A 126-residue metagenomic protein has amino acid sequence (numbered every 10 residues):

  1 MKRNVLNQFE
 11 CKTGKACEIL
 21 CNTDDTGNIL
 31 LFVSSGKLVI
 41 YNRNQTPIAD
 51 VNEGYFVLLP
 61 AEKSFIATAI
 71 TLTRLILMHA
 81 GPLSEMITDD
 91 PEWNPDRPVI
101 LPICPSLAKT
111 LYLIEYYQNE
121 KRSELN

Functional and structural regions predicted by a protein language model:
N7-D25, I48-V51: Conserved short histidine dyad/triad with adjacent acidic residue
K12, N44-A61: Short acidic-glycine-tyrosine-enriched beta hairpin
L20, Y55-V57, F65: Generic structural signal for buried aliphatic residues
N22, I40-Y41, L59: A generic structural signal for residues embedded in beta-strands
T26-V39, N44: Glycine- and acidic-residue-biased ligand/ion/polar-headgroup-sensing regions
S34-S35, N52, A61, T71: A cytosolic small-molecule/anion-sensing beta-strand core signal
A61-M86, W93-D96: Ligand-binding loop in jelly-roll beta-barrel domains
P91-N126: Amphipathic alpha-helical segments enriched in hydrophobic/aromatic residues interleaved with Lys/Arg
